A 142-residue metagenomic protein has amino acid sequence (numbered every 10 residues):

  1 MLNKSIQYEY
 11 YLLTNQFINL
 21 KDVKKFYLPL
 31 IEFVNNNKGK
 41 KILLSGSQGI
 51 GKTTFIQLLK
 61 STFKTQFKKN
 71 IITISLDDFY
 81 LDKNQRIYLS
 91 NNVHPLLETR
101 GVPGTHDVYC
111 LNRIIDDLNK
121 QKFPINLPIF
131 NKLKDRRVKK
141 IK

Functional and structural regions predicted by a protein language model:
M1-K24: Charged, amphipathic alpha-helical linker segments immediately N-terminal to NTP-binding catalytic cores
K24-N37: Pre-Walker A adenine-sensing motif
I42-L44: Hydrophobic anchor at the beta1->P-loop junction of P-loop NTPases
G49: Walker A (P-loop) phosphate-binding loop of P-loop NTPases
K52: Conserved lysine of the Walker
F55, L59: Hydrophobic positions on the alpha1 helix immediately C-terminal to the Walker A/P-loop
S61-I72: Post-Walker A helix-loop "phosphate-sensing" segment adjacent to the P-loop in P-loop NTPases
I72-S75, F79-L133: Conserved nucleotide-sensing/catalytic segment adjacent to the nucleotide-binding pocket in NTP-handling enzymes
